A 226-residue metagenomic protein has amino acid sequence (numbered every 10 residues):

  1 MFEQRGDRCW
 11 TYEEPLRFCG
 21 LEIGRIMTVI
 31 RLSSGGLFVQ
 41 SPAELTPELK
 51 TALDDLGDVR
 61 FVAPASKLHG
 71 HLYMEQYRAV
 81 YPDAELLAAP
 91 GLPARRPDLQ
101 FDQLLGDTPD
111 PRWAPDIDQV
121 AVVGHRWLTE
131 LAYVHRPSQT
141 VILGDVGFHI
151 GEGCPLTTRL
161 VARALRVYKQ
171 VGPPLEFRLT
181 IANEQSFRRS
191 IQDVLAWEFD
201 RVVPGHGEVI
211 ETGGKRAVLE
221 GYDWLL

Functional and structural regions predicted by a protein language model:
F2, R17, F38-V39, W127-L225: Metallo-beta-lactamase
F2-E48, L131-H135, Q139-G144: Conserved beta-strand hairpin/beta-sheet module of binuclear metal-dependent hydrolase folds, prominently
P15-G20, F38-A43, V62-A65, I117-V123 (+1 more regions): Short, flexible loop segments at the rims of nucleotide/cofactor-binding pockets, characterized by
L21-I23, E48-D54, G151-L156: A short, polar/proline- and glycine-enriched secondary-structure boundary/capping micro-motif
Q40-A43, A63-K67, A88-P90, V122 (+3 more regions): Short His-Asn-centered micro-motif
E44-A88: Active-site metal-binding motif and surrounding structural segment of the metallo-beta-lactamase
V80-P82, Q103-D107, G221: Short, hinge-like loop/turn segments at secondary-structure boundaries
A88-E130, R136, A182-R189, L195: Metallo-beta-lactamase
